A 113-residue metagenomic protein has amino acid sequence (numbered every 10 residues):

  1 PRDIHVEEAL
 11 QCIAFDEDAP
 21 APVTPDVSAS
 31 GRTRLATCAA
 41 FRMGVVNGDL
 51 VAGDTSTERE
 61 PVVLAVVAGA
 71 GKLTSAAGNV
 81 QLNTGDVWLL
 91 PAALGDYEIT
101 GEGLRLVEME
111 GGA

Functional and structural regions predicted by a protein language model:
P1-E58: C-terminal amphipathic alpha-helical segment
T37-R42, E60, T84, A93 (+1 more regions): A generic structural signal for well-ordered coil/turn residues at beta-strand boundaries that shape enzyme active-site
A40, V51, A68-G71, G95 (+2 more regions): Short, glycine-/Ser/Thr-/acidic-enriched flexible segments
M43-V45, V63, V87-L89, E108: Conserved hydrophobic/aromatic beta-strand scaffold that supports enzyme active sites
G48-A77, G85: Glycine- and acidic-residue-biased ligand/ion/polar-headgroup-sensing regions
G53-S56, L73-T74, L90, D96-E102: Short beta-strand His + acidic residue motifs that chelate non-heme Fe in jelly-roll/DSBH and cupin folds
N79, N83, A92-A113: Ligand-binding loop in jelly-roll beta-barrel domains
